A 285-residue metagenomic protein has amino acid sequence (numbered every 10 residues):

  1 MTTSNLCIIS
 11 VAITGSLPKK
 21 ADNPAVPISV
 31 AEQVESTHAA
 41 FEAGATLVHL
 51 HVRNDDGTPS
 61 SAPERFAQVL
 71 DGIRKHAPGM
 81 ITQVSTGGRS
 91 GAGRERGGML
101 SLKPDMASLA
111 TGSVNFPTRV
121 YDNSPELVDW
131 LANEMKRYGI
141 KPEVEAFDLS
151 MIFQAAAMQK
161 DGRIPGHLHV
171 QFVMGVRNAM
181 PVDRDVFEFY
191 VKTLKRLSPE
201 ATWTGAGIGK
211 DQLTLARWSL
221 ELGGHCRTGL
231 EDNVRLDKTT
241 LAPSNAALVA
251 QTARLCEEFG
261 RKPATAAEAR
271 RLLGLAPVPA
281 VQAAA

Functional and structural regions predicted by a protein language model:
M1-A25, S108-N115: N-terminal small/glycine-rich loop or linker at the start of catalytic domains across soluble metabolic enzymes
V11, V30, T58-V84, W130-R137 (+2 more regions): Alpha-helix-loop-beta-strand connector modules within alpha/beta enzyme cores
V11, V30, V34-S36, E42-G57 (+1 more regions): Histidine-centered catalytic micro-motifs
A21, T46-V69, F116, V173-M174 (+2 more regions): Glycine-rich, proline-tolerant flexible connector loops at the mouths of alpha/beta enzymes
V30-E32, S60-N123: Active-site beta->alpha loop and helix N-cap motifs at the rims of alpha/beta catalytic domains
Q33, A40, H51, A107 (+4 more regions): Conserved, mostly hydrophobic/aromatic
M106-L230, A242: Catalytic alpha/beta core domains of metabolic enzymes, predominantly
L197-A285: C-terminal alpha-helical cap/extension of soluble enzyme domains
